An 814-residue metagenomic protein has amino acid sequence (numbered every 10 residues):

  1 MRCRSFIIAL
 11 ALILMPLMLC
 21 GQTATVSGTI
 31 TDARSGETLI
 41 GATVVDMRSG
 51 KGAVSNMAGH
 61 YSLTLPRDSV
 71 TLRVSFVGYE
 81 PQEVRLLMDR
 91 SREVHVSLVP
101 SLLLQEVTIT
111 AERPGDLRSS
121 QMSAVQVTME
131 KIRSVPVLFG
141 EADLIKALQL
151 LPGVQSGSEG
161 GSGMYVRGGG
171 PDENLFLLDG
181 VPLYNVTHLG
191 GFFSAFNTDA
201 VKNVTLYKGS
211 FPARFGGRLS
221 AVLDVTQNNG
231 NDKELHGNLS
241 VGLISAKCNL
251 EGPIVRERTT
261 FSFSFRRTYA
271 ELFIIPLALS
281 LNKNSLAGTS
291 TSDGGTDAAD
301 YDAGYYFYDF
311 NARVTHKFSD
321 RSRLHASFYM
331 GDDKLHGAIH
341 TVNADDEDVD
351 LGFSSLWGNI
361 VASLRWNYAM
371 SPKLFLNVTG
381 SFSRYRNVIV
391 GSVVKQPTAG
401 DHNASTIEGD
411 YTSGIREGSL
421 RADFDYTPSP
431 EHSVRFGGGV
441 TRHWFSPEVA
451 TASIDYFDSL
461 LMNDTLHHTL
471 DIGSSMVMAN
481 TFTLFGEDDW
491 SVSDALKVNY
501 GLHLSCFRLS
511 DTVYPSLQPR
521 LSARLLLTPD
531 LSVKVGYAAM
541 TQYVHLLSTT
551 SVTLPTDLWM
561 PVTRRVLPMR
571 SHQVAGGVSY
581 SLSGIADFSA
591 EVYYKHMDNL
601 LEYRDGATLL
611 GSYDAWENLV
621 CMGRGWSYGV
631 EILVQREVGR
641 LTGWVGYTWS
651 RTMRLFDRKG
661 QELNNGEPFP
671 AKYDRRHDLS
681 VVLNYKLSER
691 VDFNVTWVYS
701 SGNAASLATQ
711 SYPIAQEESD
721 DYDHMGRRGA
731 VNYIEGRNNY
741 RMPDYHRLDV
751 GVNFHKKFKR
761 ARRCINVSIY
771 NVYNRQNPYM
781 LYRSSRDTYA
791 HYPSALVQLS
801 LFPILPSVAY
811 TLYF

Functional and structural regions predicted by a protein language model:
T31-S35, A42-M47, S75-Y79, D89-P136 (+3 more regions): Short, acidic, small-residue-rich periplasmic hinge/interaction motif at the N-terminus of Gram-negative outer-membrane
S62-T64, S134-P136, V181-K208: Short acidic/polar hinge/loop motifs at secondary-structure boundaries that mediate gating or recognition
G242-T268, A287-G337, S354-F382, P428-S429: Transmembrane beta-barrel wall of Gram-negative outer-membrane proteins
A270-P276, S280-N282, D598, R690 (+3 more regions): C-terminal beta-signal and adjacent terminal beta-strands/loops of Gram-negative outer-membrane beta-barrel proteins
T315-D333, L356-S510, L526, S589 (+2 more regions): Face-selective signature of the C-terminal outer-membrane beta-barrel domain
K334, R386-V388, T451, P529-V574 (+4 more regions): Surface-exposed extracellular loop regions of Gram-negative outer-membrane beta-barrel proteins, predominantly
E417-S419, G473-M478, L567, I585-G646 (+2 more regions): Outer membrane beta-barrel strand-and-loop segments of large Gram-negative receptors, especially TonB-dependent
S493, Y594-H596, N618-L707: Gram-negative outer-membrane beta-barrel transporters
